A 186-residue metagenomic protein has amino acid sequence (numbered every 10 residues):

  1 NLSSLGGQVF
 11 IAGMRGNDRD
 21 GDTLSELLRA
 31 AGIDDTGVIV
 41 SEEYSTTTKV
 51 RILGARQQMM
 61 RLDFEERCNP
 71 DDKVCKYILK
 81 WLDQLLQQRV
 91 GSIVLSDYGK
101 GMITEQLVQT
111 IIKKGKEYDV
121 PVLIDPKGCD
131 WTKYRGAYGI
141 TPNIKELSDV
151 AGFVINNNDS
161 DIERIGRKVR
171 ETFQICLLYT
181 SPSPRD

Functional and structural regions predicted by a protein language model:
N1-T48: Substrate-binding N-lobe of the ribokinase-like
T48, Q57, R185: Change "...and in nucleic-acid phosphodiester-cleaving endonucleases..." to "...and in nucleic-acid processing enzymes
I52-F64, C68, K76-L79, D83-L86 (+1 more regions): Conserved beta-alpha-beta core of the PfkB/ribokinase-like small-molecule kinase fold
P121, C176-L177: Proline-centered loop/turn at the N-terminus of a beta-strand
R167-V169, F173: Phosphate/diphosphate-binding loops
Y179-D186: Conserved small/polar residues in nucleotide/adenosyl-binding loops
